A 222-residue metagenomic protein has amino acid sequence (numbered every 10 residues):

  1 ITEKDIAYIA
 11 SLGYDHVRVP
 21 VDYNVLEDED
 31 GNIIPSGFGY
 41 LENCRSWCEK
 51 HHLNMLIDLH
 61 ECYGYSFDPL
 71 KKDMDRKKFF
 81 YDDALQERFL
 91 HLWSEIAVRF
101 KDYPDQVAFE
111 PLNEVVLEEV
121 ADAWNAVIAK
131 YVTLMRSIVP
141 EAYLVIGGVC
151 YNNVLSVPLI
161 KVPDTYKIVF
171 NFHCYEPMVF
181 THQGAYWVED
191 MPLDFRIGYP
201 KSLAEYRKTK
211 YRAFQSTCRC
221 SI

Functional and structural regions predicted by a protein language model:
T2-H16, E27, N32-E61, Y65-A108 (+1 more regions): An active-site-proximal structural segment forming one wall of the substrate-binding cleft that immediately precedes
Y23-E27, Y63, V115, E176-M178: Feature marks short, surface-exposed loop/turn motifs that line or immediately flank catalytic pockets and channel
Y81-I222: Active-site region of glycoside hydrolase catalytic domains
